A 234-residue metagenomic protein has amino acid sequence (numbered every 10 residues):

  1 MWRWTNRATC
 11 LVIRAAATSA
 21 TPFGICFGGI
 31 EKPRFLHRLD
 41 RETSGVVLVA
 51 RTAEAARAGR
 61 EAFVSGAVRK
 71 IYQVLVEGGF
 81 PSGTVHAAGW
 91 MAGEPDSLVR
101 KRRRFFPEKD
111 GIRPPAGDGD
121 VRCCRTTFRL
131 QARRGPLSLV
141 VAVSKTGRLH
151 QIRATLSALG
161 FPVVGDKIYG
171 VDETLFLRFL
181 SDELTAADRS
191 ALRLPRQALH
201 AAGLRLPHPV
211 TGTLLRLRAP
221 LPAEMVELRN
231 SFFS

Functional and structural regions predicted by a protein language model:
M1-S234: RNA pseudouridine synthases
